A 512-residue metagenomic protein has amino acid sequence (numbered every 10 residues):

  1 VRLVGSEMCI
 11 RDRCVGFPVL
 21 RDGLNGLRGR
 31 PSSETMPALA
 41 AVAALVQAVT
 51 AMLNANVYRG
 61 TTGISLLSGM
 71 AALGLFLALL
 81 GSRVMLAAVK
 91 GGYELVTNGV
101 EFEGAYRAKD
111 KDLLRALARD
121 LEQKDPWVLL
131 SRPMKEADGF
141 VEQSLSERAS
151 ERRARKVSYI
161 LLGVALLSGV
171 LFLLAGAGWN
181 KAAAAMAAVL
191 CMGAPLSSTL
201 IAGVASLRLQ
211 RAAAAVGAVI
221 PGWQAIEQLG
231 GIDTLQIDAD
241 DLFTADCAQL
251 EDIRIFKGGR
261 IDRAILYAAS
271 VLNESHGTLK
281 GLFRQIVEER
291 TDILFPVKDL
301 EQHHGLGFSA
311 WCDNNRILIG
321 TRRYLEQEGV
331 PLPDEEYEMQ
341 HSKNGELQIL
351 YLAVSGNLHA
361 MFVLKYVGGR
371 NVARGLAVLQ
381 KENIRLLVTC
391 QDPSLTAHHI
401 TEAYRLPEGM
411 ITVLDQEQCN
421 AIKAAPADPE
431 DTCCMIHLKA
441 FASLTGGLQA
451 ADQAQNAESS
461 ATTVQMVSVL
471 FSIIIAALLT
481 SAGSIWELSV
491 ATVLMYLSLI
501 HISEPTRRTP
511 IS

Functional and structural regions predicted by a protein language model:
R2, S6, A38, L53 (+1 more regions): Signature of the cytosolic headpiece of P-type E1-E2 ATPases
I10-V19, A71-Y106, L121-T234, C434-R508 (+1 more regions): Hydrophobic alpha-helical transmembrane segments
G29-A38: Cytoplasmic-side transmembrane-helix entry/capping segments in multi-pass membrane proteins
A48-G63, L173-N180: Transmembrane helix-loop junctions at the membrane interface of multipass transporters and ion channels
T97-V128, T412-D431: Short, non-transmembrane cytosolic segments of multipass membrane proteins
W127, C312-N314, V354-W486: Conserved ATP-binding TGD loop and adjacent catalytic N/P-domain core of P-type ATPases
A137-E151, F256-H304, E326-G329, D334-M339: ATP-binding catalytic core of ATPases
L229-D252: Asp-based phosphoryl-transfer active-site loop
